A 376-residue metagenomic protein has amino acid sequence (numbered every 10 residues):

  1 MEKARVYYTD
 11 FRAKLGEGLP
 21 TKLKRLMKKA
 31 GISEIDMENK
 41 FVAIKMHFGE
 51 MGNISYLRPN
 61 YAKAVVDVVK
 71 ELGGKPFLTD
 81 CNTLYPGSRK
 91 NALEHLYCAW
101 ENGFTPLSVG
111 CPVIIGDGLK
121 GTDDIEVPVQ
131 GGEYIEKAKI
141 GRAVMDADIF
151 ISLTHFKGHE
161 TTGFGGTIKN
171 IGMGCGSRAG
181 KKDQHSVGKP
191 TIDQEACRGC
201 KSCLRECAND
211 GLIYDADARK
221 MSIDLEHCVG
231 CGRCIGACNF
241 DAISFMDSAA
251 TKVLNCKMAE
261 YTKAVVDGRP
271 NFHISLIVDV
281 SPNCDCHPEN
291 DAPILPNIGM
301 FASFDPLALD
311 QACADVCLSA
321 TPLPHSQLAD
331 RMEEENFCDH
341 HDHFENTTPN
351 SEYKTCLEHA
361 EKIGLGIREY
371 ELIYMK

Functional and structural regions predicted by a protein language model:
E2-N53, L57-Y61, V68, L72-D80 (+1 more regions): Extended, low-polarity segments enriched in aliphatic/aromatic residues
